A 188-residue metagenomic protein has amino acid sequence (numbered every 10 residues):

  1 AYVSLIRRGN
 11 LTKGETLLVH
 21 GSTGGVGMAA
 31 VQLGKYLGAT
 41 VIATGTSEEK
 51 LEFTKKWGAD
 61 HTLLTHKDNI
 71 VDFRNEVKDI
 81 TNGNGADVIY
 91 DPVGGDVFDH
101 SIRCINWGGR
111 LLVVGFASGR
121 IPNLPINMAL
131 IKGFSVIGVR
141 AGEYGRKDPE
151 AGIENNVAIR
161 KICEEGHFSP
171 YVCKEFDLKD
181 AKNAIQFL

Functional and structural regions predicted by a protein language model:
A1, I159, A181-A184: Non-catalytic, hydrophobic alpha-helical segments
A1-L37: Short internal alpha-helix immediately C-terminal to a glycine-rich phosphate-binding loop in Rossmann-like
T16, T40, V88, G109-R110 (+1 more regions): Short glycine-centered segments of the SAM/dcSAM-binding site in methyltransferase folds
L17, A30-G34, V41, T54 (+2 more regions): Hydrophobic alpha-helical segments that mediate membrane insertion or helix-helix packing
L17, E165-K174, K182-L188: C-terminal capping/lid region of NAD(P)-dependent oxidoreductase domains
K35-V97, D148-E154: Adenosine-nucleotide cofactor-binding segment
G45, D96-F168: Glycine-rich phosphate-binding loop and adjacent beta-alpha segment of Rossmann(oid) nucleotide-cofactor-binding
